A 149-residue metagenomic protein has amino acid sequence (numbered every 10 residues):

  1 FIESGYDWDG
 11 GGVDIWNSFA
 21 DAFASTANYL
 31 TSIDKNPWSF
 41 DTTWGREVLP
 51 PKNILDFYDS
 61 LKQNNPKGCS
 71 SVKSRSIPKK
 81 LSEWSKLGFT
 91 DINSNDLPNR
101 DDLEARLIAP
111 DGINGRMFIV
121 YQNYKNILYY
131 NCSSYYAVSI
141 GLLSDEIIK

Functional and structural regions predicted by a protein language model:
F1-S39, S94, P98-N99, E104-G112: Alpha-helical segment that forms one wall of the substrate-binding/catalytic cleft in peptidoglycan-active domains
S4, D9, F19, D41-T43 (+5 more regions): Surface-exposed loop/turn and secondary-structure junction residues enriched for glycine/proline
W16, A20-E83: Helix-loop elements that line ligand-binding/catalytic pockets
Y58-K149: C-terminal soluble interaction/assembly domains
